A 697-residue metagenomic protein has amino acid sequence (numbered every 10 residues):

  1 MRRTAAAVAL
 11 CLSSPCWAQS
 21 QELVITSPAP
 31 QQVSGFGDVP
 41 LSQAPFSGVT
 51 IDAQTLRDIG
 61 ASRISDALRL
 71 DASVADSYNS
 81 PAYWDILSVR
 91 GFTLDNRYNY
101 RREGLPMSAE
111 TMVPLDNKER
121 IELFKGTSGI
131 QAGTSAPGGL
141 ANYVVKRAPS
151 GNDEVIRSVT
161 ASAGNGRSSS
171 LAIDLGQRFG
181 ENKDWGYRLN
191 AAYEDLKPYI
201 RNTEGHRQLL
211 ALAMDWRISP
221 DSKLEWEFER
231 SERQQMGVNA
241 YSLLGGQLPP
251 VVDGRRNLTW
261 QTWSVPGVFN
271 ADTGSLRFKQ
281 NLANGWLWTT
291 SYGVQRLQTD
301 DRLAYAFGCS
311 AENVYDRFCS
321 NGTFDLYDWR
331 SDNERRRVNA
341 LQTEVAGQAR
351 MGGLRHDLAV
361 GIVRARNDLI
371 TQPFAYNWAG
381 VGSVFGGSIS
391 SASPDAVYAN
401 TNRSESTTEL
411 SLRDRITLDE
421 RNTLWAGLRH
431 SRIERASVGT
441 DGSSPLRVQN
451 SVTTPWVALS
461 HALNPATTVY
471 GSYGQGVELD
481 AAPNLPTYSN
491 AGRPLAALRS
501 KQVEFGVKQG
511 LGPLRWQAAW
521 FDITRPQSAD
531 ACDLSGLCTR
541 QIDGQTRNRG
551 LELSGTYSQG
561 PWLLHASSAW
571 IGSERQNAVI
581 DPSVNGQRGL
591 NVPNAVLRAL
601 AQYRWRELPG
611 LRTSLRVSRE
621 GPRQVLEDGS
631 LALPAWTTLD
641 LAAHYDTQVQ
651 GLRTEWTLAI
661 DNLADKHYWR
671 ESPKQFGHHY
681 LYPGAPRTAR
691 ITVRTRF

Functional and structural regions predicted by a protein language model:
S20-E154, F505: Acidic, small-polar-rich N-terminal luminal/periplasmic segments of exported/outer-membrane proteins
N117-E119, I130-L212, I218-S222, D272 (+1 more regions): Outer-membrane beta-barrel translocator/receptor signature
E194-P198, A211-R217, D221-N281, R296-R336 (+3 more regions): Acidic/polar loop-and-plug regions of large Gram-negative outer-membrane beta-barrel proteins
R217, R336, M351, R355-N367 (+3 more regions): Structural signature of Gram-negative outer-membrane beta-barrels, strongest in the C-terminal barrel of TonB-dependent
Q234-G245, R366-I370, E434, S460-E504 (+5 more regions): Surface-exposed extracellular loop regions of Gram-negative outer-membrane beta-barrel proteins, predominantly
K279-A283, L287-G293, L297-Y305, A462 (+2 more regions): Membrane-embedded beta-barrel scaffold of Gram-negative outer-membrane proteins
E334, L358, G471, V503 (+2 more regions): Conserved C-terminal beta-signal and adjacent last beta-strands/turns of outer-membrane beta-barrel proteins
D419-R421, P513-R515, A519-T524, Q541-E627 (+1 more regions): Gram-negative outer-membrane beta-barrel transporters
